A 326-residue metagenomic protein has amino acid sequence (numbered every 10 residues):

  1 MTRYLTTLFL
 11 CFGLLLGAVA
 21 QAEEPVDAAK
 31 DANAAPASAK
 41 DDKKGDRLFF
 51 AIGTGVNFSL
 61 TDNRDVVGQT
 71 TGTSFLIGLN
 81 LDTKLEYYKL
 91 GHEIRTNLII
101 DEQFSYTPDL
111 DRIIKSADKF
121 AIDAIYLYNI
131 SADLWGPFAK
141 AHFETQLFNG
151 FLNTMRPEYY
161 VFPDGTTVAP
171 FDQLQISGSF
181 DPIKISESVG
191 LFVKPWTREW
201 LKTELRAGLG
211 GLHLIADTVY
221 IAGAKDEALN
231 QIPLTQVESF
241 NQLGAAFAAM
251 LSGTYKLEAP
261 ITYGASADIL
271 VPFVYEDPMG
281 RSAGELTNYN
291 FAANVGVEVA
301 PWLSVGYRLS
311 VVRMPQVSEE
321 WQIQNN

Functional and structural regions predicted by a protein language model:
T54-V56, L79-Y87, I122-Y128, A141-F143 (+6 more regions): Residues on the lipid-exposed face of transmembrane beta-strands in outer-membrane beta-barrel proteins
V56-D62, K89-G91, I100-Y106, A141-T154 (+4 more regions): Transmembrane beta-strands of outer-membrane beta-barrel pores
F58-L79, P108-I113: Surface-exposed strand-loop-strand hairpins of Gram-negative outer-membrane beta-barrel proteins
T71-L79, I114-F120, D181-E187, S239-F247 (+2 more regions): Residues that define the transmembrane beta-barrel architecture of outer-membrane proteins
G91-I94, A132-G136, E199-L201, E258-Y263 (+1 more regions): Repeated loop/turn-to-beta-strand initiation elements of outer-membrane beta-barrel proteins
K115-G244: Outer-membrane pore/translocation modules
G210-A292, E298: Outer-membrane beta-barrel transmembrane domain signature
G284-L286, N290-N326: Predominantly the C-terminal beta-signal and adjacent terminal strand-loop region of outer-membrane beta-barrel
